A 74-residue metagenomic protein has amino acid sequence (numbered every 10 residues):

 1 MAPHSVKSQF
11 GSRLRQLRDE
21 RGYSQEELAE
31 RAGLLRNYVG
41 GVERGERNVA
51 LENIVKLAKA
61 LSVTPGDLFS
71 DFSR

Functional and structural regions predicted by a protein language model:
M1-Q9: A detector for short, charged/polar N-terminal pre-domain segments
A2, K59, F69-R74: Short, charged recognition helix plus adjacent turn of helix-turn-helix-like nucleic-acid-binding domains
S12-E27, R31: Short basic helix-loop element that most often maps to the first helix and adjoining turn of HTH DNA-binding modules
L14, L28-A29, V39-V42, L68: Conserved hydrophobic/aromatic packing and binding residues within compact polymer-binding modules
S24, L35-Y38, A50, T64: Short coil turns linking two alpha-helices in DNA-binding domains
G33-R47, S73: Recognition helix of helix-turn-helix/homeodomain-like DNA-binding domains that insert into the DNA major groove
E52-D67: DNA major-groove recognition helix of helix-turn-helix/homeodomain DNA-binding modules
